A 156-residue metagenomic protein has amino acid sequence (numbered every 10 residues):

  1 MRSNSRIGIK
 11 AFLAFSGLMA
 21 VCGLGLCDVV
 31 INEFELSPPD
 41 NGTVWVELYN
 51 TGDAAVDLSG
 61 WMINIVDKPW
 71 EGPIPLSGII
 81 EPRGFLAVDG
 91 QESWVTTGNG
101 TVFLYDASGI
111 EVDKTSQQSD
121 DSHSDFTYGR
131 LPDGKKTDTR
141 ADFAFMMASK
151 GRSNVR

Functional and structural regions predicted by a protein language model:
M1, T137, A141-V155: C-terminal intrinsically disordered extensions
M1-G8: N-terminal secretory signal peptides that target proteins for export/translocation
G8-A11, T139: N-terminal leader/targeting signatures
A11-C22: Bacterial N-terminal signal peptides
G23-V66, G90-T97, Q117-S124, M147 (+1 more regions): A structural motif detector for short, solvent-exposed N-terminal "entry" segments of globular domains
D28-V30, P39-G42, K68-A141: Solvent-exposed beta-edge/loop recognition patches
